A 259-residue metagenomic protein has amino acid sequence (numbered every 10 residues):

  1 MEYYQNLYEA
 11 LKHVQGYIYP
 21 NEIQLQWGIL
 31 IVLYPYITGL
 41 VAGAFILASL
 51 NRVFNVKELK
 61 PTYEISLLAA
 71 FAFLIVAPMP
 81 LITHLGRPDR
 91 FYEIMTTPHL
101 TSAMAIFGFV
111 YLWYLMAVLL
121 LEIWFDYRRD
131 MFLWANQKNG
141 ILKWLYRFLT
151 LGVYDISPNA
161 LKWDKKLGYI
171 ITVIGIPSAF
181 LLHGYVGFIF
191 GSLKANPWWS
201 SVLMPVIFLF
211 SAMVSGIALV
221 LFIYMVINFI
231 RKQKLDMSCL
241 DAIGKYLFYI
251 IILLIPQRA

Functional and structural regions predicted by a protein language model:
M1-K12, P78-L85, F180-I189: Alpha-helical transmembrane segments of multi-pass membrane proteins
M1-N51: N-terminal signal-anchor module of multipass membrane proteins
Y3, P35-Y36, V56-K57, L121-A259: Long, contiguous internal "core" modules enriched in hydrophobic/ aromatic residues
A10-Y19, D89, F148-I156: Membrane-proximal N-terminal segments immediately preceding the first transmembrane helix
E22-L40, E58-I75, T97-L120, A160-I174 (+1 more regions): Membrane-entry segments of alpha-helical transmembrane domains in multi-pass membrane proteins
R52-V56, L85-I94, F229-I230: Membrane-helix interface/capping segments
A69-P78, I251-Q257: Hydrophobic alpha-helical membrane-insertion segments
L74-T150: Membrane-interface helix-loop-helix modules in multi-pass inner-membrane proteins
